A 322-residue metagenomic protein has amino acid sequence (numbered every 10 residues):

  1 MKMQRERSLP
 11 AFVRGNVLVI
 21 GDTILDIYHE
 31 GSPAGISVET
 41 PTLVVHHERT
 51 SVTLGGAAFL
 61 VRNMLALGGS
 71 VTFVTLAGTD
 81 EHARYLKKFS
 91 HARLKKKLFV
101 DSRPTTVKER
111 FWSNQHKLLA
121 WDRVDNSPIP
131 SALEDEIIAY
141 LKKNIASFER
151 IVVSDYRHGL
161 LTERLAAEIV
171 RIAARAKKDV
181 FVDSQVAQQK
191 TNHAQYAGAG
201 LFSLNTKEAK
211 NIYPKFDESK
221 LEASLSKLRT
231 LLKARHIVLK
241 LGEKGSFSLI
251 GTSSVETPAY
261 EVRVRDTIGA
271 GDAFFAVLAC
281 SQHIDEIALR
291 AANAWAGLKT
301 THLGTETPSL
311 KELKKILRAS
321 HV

Functional and structural regions predicted by a protein language model:
K2-P10, G15-V17, T42-T106, K315-A319: Substrate-binding N-lobe of the ribokinase-like
G21, T75-G78, S184, L241: Short beta-strand/turn micro-motifs composed of small residues that flank or help shape donor/cofactor-binding pockets
D22-T23, Y156, V186, A273: Active-site metal-binding loops of divalent metal-dependent hydrolases
I27-E30, R103: Extended acidic/charged loop-beta regions that coordinate divalent cations and stabilize anionic phosphate/carboxylate
A34-T40, V44, V107-R123, S127 (+1 more regions): Conserved beta-alpha-beta core of the PfkB/ribokinase-like small-molecule kinase fold
P104-T106, D122-D125, I129-L141: Hydrophobic, small-residue-rich alpha-helical packing segments that form membrane-like cores
P128, S147, R164-F181, V186-G198 (+2 more regions): Conserved phosphate-binding/catalytic region of the ribokinase-like
